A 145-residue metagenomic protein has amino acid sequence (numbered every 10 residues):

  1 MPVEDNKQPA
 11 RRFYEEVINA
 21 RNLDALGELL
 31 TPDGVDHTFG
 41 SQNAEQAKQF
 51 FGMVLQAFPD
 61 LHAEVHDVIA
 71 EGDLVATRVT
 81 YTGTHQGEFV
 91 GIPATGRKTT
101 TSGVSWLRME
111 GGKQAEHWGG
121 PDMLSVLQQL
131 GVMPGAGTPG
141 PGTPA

Functional and structural regions predicted by a protein language model:
M1-A145: C-terminal and inter-domain tail/linker signature
